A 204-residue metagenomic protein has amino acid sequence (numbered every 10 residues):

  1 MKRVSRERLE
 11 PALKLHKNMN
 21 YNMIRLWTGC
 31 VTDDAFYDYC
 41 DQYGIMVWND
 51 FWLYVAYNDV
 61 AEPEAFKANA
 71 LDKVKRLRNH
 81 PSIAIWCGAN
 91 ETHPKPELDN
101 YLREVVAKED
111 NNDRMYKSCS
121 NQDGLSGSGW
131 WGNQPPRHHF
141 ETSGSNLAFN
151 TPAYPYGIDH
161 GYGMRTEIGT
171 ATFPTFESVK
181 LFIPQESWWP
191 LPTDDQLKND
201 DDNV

Functional and structural regions predicted by a protein language model:
M1-I85, D201-V204: Active-site-adjacent substrate/metal-binding segments within catalytic domains of carbohydrate-active enzymes
M23-L26, M46-N49, A84-G88, M115-S118 (+2 more regions): Structural recognition of the beta-strand scaffold that forms the well-ordered cores of secreted hydrolase catalytic
D33, Q42-G44, Y57-W131: Active-site neighborhood of glycoside hydrolase catalytic domains
V55-Y57, Y116-N121, T193-N203: Short C-terminal domain-edge/linker segments immediately following a structured domain
W86, N150-V204: Substrate-binding clefts and catalytic carboxylate motifs of secreted carbohydrate-active enzymes
P94-L102, N121-G163, F173-E177: Substrate-binding cleft/loops of secretory-pathway carbohydrate-active enzymes
K108-N112, S145-L147, D195: Intrinsically disordered, low-complexity coil segments
